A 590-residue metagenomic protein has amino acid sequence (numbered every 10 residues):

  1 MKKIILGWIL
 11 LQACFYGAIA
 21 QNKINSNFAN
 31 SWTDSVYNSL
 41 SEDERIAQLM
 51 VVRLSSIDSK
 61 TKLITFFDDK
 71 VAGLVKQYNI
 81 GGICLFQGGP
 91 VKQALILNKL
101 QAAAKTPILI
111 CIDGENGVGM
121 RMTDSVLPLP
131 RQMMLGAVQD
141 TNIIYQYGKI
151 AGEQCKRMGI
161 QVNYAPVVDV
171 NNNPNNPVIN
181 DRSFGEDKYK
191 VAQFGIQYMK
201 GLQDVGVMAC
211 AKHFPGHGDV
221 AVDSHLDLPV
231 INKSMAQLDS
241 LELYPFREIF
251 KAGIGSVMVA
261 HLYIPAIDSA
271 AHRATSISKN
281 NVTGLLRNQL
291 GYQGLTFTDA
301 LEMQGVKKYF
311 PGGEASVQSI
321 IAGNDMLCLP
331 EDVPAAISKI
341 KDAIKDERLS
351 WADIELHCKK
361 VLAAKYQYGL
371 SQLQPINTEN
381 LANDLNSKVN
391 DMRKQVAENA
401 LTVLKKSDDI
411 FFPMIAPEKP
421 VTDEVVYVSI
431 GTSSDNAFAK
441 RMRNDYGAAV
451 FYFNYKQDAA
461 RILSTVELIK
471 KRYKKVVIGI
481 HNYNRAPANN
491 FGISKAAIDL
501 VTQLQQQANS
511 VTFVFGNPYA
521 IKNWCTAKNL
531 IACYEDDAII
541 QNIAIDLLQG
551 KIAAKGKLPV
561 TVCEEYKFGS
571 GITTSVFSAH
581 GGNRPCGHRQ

Functional and structural regions predicted by a protein language model:
M1-K23: Bacterial Sec-dependent N-terminal signal peptides
A20-G73, K279, N288, F310-Q590: Preference for extracellular/luminal or secreted protein segments
S41, I83, K92-I108, V118-M120 (+2 more regions): Second-shell residues forming the walls of enzyme active-site clefts
A47, R53, V71-P90, P174-N175 (+2 more regions): Short acidic, glycine-rich surface-loop motifs adjacent to enzyme active sites
V52-F66, M133-Y145, D227-L241, Q304-F310: Active-site mouth loops of central-metabolism enzymes
S55-D58, I112-M120, Q161-N171, A211-H217 (+3 more regions): Short glycine-enriched loops at secondary-structure junctions
P90-P107, Q139-R157, I354, K359 (+1 more regions): Active-site-adjacent structural elements in enzyme catalytic domains
A137-I160, V167-S183, K188, G195 (+6 more regions): A substrate-binding/cap region within the structured catalytic cores of diverse enzymes
